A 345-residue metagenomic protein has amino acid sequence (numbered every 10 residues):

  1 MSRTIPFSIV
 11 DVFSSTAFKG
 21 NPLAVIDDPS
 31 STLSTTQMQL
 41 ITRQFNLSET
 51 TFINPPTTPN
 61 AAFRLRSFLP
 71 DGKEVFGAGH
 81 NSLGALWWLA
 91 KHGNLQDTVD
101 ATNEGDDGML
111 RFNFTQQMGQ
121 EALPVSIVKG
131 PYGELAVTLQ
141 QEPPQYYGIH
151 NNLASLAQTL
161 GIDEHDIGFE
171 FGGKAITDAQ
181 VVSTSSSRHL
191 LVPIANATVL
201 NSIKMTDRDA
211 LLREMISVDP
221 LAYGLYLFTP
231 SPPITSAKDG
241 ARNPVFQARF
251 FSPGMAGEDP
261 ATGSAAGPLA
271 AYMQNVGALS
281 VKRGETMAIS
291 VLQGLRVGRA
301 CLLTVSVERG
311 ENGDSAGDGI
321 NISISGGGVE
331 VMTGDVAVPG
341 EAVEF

Functional and structural regions predicted by a protein language model:
S2-F13, P59-K73, D166-A175, A241-G257 (+1 more regions): Short, hydrophobic/aliphatic alpha-helical segments
S2-F68, K129-P131, S185, G326 (+2 more regions): ATP-binding N-lobe of GHMP and related small-molecule kinases
I9, V25, F52, P124 (+3 more regions): Conserved hydrophobic/aromatic beta-strand scaffold that supports enzyme active sites
D11-S14, P29-S30, T57, P143 (+6 more regions): A broadly conserved detector of short glycine/acidic/proline-rich loop/turn motifs that flank catalytic sites and bind
F18-N21, G77-G79, D239-P244, A261-T262: Short glycine/proline-enriched turns and hinge-like loops at secondary-structure junctions
N46-R64, D209-A256, A288-S315, I320-N321: Conserved phosphate-donor
R64, L69-M215, L269, Q274-G340: Acidic, low-complexity central loop/insert segments
Q247-R249, E258-Y272, E285-M287: A two-mode feature
